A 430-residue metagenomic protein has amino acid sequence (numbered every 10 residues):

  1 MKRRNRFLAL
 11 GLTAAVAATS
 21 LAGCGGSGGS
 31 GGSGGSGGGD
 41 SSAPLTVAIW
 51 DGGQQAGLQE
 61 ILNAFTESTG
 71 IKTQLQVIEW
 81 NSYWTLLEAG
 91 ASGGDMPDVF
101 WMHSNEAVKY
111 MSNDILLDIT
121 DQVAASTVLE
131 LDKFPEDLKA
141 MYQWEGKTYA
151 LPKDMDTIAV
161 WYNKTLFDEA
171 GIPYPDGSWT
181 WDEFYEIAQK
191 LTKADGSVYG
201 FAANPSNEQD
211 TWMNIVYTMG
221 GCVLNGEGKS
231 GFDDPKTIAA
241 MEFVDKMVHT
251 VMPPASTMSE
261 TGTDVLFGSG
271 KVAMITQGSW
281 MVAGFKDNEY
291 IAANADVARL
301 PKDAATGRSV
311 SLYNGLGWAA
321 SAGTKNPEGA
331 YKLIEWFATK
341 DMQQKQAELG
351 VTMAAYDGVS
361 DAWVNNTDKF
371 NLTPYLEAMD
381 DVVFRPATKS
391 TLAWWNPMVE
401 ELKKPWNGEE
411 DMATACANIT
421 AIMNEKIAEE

Functional and structural regions predicted by a protein language model:
M1-T46, E67, D361, T414-A417 (+1 more regions): Short, low-complexity disordered leader/linker segments with a strong preference for bacterial N-terminal type II
D40-G52, I71-Q76, D98-V99, Y149 (+1 more regions): Short, well-ordered beta-strand elements
A64-F134, E169-G171, L266, G270-M274 (+3 more regions): Extracytoplasmic "Venus flytrap"/periplasmic binding protein-like
A89-G90, P97-D98, T127-L166, Y199 (+2 more regions): A structural signal for short loop-to-beta-strand junctions that line the ligand-binding cleft of periplasmic/secreted
S104-A159, D182-Y185, N294-A298, V364-K369 (+1 more regions): Hinge/lid segment of periplasmic solute-binding proteins
E145-K153, I158, D168, D182-S230 (+1 more regions): Extracytoplasmic/periplasmic solute-binding protein
I187-K190, K229-S256, L300: Glycine-centered hinge/linker elements that transmit conformational signals in sensory and ligand-binding systems
A298, E348-E400, K404, E429: Long, aromatic- and glycine/proline-rich binding clefts that accommodate carbohydrate-like moieties
